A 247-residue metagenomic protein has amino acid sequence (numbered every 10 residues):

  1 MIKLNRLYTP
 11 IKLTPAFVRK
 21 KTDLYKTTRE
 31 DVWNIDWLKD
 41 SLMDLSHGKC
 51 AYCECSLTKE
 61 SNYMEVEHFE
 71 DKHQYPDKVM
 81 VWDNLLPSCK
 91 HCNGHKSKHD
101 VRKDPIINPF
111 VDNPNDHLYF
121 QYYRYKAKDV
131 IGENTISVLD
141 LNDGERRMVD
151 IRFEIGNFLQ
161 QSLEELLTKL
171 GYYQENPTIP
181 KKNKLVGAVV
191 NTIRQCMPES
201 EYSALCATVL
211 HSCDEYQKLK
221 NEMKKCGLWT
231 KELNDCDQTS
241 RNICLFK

Functional and structural regions predicted by a protein language model:
I2-Y52, Q74-M80: Short, charged surface segments at domain edges that flank catalytic/cofactor-binding sites
L4, F17-K21, G132-D140, Y202: Generic hydrophobic, helix-prone segments enriched in Leu/Val/Ile
W33, W82, Y202-L205: Tryptophan-centered motif/residue detector
C50-C53, C89-C92: Short cysteine-rich clusters marking metal-coordination/redox-active sites
C55-P87, K96-D116: Histidine-centered nuclease catalytic patch
H95-T192: Domain-exit/linker segments immediately C-terminal to small folded modules
R147-K247: C-terminal, charged low-complexity interaction regions
